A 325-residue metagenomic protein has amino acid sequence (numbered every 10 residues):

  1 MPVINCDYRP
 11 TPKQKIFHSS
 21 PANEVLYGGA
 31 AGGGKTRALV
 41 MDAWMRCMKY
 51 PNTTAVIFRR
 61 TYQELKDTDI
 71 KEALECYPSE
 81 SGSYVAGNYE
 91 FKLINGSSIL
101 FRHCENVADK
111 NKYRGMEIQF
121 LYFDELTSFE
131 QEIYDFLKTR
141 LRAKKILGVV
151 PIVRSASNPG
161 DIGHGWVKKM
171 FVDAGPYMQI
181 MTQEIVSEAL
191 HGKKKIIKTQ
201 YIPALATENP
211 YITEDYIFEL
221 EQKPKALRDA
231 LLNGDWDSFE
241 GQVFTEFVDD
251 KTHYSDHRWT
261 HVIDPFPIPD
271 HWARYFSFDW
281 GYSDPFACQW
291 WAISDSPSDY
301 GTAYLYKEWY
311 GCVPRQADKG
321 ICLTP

Functional and structural regions predicted by a protein language model:
M1-N23: Pre-P-loop entry segment of helicase/translocase ATPase cores
V25-G28, S155: Short hydrophobic/aromatic beta-strand immediately N-terminal to the Walker A/P-loop
T36-P51: Walker A/P-loop NTP-binding motif
T53-L65: Conserved RecA-like ASCE P-loop NTPase motor core of nucleic-acid helicases/translocases
Q63-Q119: Inter-Walker segment of RecA-like/P-loop motor cores
S128-N209: ASCE P-loop NTPase helicase motor core
T207-W280, P285: ATPase catalytic-site recognition across NTP-hydrolyzing enzymes
D270, W291-P325: Nucleic-acid-processing active sites and adjacent nucleic-acid-binding tracks, predominantly divalent metal-dependent
